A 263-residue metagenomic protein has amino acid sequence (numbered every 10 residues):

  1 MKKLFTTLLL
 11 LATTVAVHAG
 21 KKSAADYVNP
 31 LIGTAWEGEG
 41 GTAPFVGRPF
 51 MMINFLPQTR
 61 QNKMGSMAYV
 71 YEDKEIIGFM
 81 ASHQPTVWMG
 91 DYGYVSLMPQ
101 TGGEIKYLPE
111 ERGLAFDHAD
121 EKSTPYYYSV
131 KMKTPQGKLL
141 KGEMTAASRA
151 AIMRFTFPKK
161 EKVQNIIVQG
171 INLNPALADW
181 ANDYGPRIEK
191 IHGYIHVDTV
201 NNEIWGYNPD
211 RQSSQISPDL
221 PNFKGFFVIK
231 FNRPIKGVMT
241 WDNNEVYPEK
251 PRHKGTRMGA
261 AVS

Functional and structural regions predicted by a protein language model:
K2-T7: Sec-dependent signal peptide recognition, specifically the positively charged N-region followed immediately by
L9-H18: Hydrophobic h-region of N-terminal signal peptides that target proteins for export in Gram-negative bacteria
G20-S263: Accessory carbohydrate-recognition regions in carbohydrate-active enzymes
